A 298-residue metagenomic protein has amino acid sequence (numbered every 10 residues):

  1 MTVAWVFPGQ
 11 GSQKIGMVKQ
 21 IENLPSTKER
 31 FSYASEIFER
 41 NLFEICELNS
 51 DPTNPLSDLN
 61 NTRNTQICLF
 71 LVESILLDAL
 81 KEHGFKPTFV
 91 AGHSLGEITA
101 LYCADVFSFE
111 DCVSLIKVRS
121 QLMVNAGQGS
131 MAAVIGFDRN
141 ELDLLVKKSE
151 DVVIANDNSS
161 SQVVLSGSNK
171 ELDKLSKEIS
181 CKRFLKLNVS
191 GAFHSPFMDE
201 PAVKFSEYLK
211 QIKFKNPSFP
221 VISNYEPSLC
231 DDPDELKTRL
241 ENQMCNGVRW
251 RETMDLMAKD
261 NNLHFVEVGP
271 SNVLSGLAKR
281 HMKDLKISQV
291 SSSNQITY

Functional and structural regions predicted by a protein language model:
M1-L144, R183, L187, H264-N294: FabD-like malonyl-/acyl-CoA
Q10-S12, S35-L42, N49, A104-N246: Alpha/beta catalytic cores of group-transfer enzymes, especially the acyltransferase/condensing modules of polyketide
I15-G16, E73, D234-L240, K259-D260: Short, local alpha-helical segments
L24, S149, I212, D260 (+1 more regions): Acidic-histidine catalytic/liganding microenvironments
S74-K81, S120, S206, K210 (+2 more regions): Generic structural signal for well-ordered alpha-helical scaffold segments
F197, Q295-Y298: Short, charged, surface-exposed secondary-structure boundary motifs
D234, T238, R251, D255 (+1 more regions): A generic structural signal for well-ordered alpha-helical surface patches
C245-N262: A short, acidic, amphipathic alpha-helical segment used as a generic capping/interface helix at domain edges
